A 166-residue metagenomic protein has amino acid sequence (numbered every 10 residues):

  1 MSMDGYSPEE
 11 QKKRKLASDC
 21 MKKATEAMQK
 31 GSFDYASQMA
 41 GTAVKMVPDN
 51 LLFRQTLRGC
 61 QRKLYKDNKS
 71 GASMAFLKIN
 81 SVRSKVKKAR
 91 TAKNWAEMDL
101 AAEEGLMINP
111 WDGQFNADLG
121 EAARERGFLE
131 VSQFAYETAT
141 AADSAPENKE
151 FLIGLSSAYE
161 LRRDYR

Functional and structural regions predicted by a protein language model:
S2-M21, K66-R90, E103-I108: TPR-adjacent "capping" and linker segments in tetratricopeptide-repeat scaffold/adaptor proteins
R14, P48, N109-W111, S144-P146 (+1 more regions): Short coil turns that delineate tetratricopeptide repeat
K23, L57, S81, K85-K88 (+2 more regions): Structural register within alpha-helical repeat arrays
F53, F115, K149-F151: TPR alpha-solenoid repeat register
